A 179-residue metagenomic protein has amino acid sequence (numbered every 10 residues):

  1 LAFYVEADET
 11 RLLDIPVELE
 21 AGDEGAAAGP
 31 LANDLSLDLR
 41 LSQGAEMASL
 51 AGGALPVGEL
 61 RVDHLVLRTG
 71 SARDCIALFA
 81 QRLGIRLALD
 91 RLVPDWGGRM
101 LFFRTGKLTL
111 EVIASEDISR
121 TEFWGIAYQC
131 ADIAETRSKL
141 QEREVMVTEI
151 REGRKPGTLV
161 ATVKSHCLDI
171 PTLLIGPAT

Functional and structural regions predicted by a protein language model:
L1-R61, D90-A114, Q141-T179: Vicinal oxygen chelate
Y4-E6, L78, L101, E111-D117 (+3 more regions): A structural feature that tracks compact, well-ordered secondary-structure segments with a strong bias toward
V57-R91: Hydrophobic, aromatic-enriched interface-forming segments
A72-R73, W96, I133: Generic non-transmembrane alpha-helix signal with a bias for helix starts/N-cap capping motifs
